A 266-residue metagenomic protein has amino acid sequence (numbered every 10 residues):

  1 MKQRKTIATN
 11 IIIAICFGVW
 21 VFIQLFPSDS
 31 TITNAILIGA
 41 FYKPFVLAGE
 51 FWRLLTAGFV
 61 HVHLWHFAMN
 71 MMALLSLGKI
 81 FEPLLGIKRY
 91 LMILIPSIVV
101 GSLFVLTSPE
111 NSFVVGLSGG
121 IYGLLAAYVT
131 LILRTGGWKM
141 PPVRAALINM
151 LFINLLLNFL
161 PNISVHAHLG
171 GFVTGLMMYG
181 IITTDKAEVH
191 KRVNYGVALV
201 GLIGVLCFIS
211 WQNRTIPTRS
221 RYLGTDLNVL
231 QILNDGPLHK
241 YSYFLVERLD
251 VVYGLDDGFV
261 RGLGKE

Functional and structural regions predicted by a protein language model:
M1-R4, L156, L160-E266: C-terminal transmembrane module of polytopic alpha-helical membrane proteins
K2, E82-G86, T135-P141, T184-V193: Membrane-interface helix-boundary motifs at transmembrane edges
K2-T9, W52, W65, M140-V143 (+2 more regions): Membrane-interface helix-boundary signature
K5-L117, I163, I232, H239 (+1 more regions): N-terminal TM1-TM2 helical hairpin plus the immediately adjacent luminal interfacial "cap"
F17-F22, V99-V105, M150-F159, I203-S210: Aromatic-anchored segments of alpha-helical transmembrane domains
F67-L74, V115-A127, S164-T183: Alpha-helical transmembrane segments that form the membrane-embedded catalytic/substrate-binding core of multi-pass
K79, P83, L106, L131-I132 (+2 more regions): Transmembrane helix-loop junction
P96, G116-F152, I163: Hydrophobic alpha-helical segments
